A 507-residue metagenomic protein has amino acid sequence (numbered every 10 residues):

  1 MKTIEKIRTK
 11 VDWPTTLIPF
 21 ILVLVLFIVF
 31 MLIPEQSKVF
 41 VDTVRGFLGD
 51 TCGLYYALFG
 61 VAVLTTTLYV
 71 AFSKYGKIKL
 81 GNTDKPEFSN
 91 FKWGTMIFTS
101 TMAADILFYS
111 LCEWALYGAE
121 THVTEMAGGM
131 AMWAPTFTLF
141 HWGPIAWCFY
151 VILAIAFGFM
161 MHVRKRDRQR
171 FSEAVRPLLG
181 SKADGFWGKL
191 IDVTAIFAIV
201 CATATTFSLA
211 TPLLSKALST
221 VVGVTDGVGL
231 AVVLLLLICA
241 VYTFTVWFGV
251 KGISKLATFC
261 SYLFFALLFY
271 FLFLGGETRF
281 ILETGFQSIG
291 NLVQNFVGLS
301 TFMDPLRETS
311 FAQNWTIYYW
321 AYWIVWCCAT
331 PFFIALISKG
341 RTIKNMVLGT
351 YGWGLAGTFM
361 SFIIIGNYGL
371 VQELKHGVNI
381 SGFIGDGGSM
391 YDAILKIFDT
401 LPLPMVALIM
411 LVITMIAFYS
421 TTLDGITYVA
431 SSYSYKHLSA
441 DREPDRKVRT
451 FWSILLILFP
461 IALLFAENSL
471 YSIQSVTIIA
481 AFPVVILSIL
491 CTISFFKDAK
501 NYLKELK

Functional and structural regions predicted by a protein language model:
M1-K10, Q169-D184, A210-V233, F265-L268 (+3 more regions): Helix-loop-helix connectors at the membrane interface of multi-pass transporters/channels
M1-M130, F273, I489-K507: N-terminal alpha-helical transmembrane segments of multi-pass membrane transport and channel/translocase proteins
K2-I7, F40-R45, F72-F91, A115-T136 (+4 more regions): Flexible loop linkers connecting adjacent transmembrane helices in multi-pass alpha-helical membrane transporters
K2-R8, I33-L48, T67-E87, A134-H141 (+8 more regions): Membrane-water interface regions at transmembrane-helix termini and the short interhelical loops of multi-pass membrane
I7-L17, I21-M31, L64-T67, M102-I106 (+8 more regions): Helix-loop-helix module between adjacent transmembrane segments
R8-L26, G180-K189, D226-Y242, V246 (+4 more regions): Loop-to-transmembrane helix boundary motifs in multi-pass membrane proteins
I18, C52, F59, I191-A195 (+6 more regions): Membrane-interface loop-to-helix entry segments
Y109-T121, L272-N291, N295, L355-S389 (+1 more regions): Extracellular/periplasmic helix-exit of transmembrane alpha-helices
